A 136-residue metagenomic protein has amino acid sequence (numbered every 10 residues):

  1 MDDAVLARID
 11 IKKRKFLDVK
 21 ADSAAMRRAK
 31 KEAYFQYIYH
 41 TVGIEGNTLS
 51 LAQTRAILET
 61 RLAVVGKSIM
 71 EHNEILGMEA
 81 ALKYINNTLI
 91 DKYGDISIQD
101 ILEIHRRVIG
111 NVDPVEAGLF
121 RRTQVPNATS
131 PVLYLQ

Functional and structural regions predicted by a protein language model:
M1-Q136: FIC/Doc superfamily catalytic core
